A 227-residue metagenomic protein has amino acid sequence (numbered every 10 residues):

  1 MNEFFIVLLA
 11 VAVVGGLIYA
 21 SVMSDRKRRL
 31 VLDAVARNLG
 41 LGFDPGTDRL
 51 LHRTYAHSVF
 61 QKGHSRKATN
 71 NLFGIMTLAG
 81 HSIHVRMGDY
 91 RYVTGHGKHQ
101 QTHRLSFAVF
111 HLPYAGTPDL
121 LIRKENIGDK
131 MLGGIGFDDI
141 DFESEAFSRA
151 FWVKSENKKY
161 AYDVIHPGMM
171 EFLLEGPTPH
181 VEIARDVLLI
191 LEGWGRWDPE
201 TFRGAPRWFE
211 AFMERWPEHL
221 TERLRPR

Functional and structural regions predicted by a protein language model:
M1-A10: Feature marks short, highly hydrophobic, charge-poor N-terminal signal-anchor/signal peptide-like helices that anchor
G16-L39: Transmembrane-cytosolic junction motif
V31-R53, S58-R227: Charged, low-complexity intrinsically disordered regions
